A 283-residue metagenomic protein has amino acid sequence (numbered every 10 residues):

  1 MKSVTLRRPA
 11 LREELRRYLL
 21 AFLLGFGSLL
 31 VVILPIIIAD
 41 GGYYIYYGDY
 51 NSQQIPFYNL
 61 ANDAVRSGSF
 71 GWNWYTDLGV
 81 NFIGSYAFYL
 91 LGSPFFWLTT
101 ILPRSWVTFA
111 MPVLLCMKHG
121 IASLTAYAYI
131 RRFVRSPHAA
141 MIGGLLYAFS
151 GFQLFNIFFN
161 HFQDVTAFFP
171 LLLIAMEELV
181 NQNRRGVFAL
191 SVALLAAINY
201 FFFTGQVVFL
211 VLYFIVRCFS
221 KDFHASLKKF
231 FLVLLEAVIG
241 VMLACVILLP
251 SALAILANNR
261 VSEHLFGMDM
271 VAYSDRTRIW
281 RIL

Functional and structural regions predicted by a protein language model:
M1-I37, L232: Start-transfer (signal-anchor) and selected internal transmembrane alpha helices of multi-pass inner/ER membrane
A10, D77, E178-Q182, H224 (+1 more regions): Membrane-interface extramembranous regions at the lipid-water interface
R16, F223-V238: Membrane-interfacial entry segments at the cytosolic side of transmembrane helices
G25-S28, G120-R132, H138-F219, L232-A252 (+1 more regions): Membrane-embedded helix bundles of polyisoprenyl
P35-F133, H138-P170, I198: Active-site lumenal/periplasmic loops and adjacent helix-entry segments of GT-C-fold, multi-pass membrane
I37-G41, R104, Q182, C218-A225 (+2 more regions): Transmembrane helix-loop junctions in multipass membrane proteins, especially transporters and channels
S52-A61, P94, K229-F230, G240-L283: Periplasmic/ER-lumenal interhelical loops and adjacent helix-loop junctions in multi-pass membrane proteins
G84-F88, Y200-T204, E263-M270: Alpha-helical membrane-embedding segments and immediately adjacent membrane-interface amphipathic helices
